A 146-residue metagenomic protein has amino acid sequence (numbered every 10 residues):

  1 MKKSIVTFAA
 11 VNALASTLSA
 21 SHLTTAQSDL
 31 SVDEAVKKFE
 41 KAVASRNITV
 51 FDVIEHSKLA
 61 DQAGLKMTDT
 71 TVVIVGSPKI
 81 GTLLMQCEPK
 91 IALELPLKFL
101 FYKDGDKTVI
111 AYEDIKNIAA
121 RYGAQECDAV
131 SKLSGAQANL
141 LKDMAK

Functional and structural regions predicted by a protein language model:
M1-S4: Positively charged n-region of N-terminal signal peptides that target proteins for export
F8-S16: Bacterial N-terminal signal peptides
S19-V50, K142-D143: Terminal, regulation- and interaction-focused segments at domain boundaries
H22, T71, T108: Small-molecule pocket liners
A35, F39, H56, L133-Q137: Stable alpha-helical elements in mature extracytoplasmic
I48-L95, L100: Compact, glycine-rich, soluble single-domain proteins
K98-G123: Beta-strand/loop substructures that line and gate deep hydrophobic ligand-binding cavities in soluble
K116-K146: C-terminal partner/receptor-binding element of secreted or periplasmic proteins
